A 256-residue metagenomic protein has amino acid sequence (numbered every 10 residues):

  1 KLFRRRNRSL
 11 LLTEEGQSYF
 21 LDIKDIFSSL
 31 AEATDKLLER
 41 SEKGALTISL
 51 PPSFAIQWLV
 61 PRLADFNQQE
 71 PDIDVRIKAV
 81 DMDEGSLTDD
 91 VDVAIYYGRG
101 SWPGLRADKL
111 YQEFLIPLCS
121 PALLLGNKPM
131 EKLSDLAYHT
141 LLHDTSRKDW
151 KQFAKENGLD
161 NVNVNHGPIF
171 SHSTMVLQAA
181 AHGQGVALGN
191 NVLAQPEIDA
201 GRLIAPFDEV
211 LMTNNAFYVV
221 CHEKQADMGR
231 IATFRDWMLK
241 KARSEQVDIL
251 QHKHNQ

Functional and structural regions predicted by a protein language model:
K1-L12, L203: A short LG(V/I)-centered, amphipathic sequence patch enriched for acidic residue(s) preceding the LG motif
L11-E39: Alpha-helical "hinge/linker" immediately C-terminal to small N-terminal DNA-binding modules
T13-G16, S86, L136, Q178-G183 (+2 more regions): Hydrophobic residues within well-ordered alpha-helices
K43-P103, Q251-Q256: Central regulatory/effector-binding core of bacterial HTH transcription factors
Q68, D72, N191-A200, V210-Q256: C-terminal effector-binding regulatory domain of bacterial HTH transcription factors
R76-I169: Acidic, Gly/Pro-rich loop/turn segments at junctions of secondary structure
W102-K109, E197-F207: Ligand-binding "clamshell"
V162-A205, M212, R243: Hydrophobic hinge/microswitch elements
